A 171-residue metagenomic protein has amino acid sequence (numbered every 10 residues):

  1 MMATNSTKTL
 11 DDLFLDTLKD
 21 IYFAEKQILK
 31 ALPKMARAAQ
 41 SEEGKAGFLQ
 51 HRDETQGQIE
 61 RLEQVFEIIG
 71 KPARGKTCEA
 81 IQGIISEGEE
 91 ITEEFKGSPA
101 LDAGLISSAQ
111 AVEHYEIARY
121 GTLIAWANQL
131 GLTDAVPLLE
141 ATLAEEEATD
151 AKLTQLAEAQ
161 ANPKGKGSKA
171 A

Functional and structural regions predicted by a protein language model:
M1-A171: Amphipathic alpha-helical hairpins
